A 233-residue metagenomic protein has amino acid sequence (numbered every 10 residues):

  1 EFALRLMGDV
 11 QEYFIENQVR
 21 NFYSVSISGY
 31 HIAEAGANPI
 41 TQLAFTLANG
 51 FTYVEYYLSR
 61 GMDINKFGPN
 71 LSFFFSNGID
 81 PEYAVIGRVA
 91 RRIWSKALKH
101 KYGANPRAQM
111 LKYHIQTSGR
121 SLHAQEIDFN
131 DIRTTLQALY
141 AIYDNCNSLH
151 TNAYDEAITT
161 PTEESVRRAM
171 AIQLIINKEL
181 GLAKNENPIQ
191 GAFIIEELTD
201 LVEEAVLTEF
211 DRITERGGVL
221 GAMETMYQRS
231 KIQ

Functional and structural regions predicted by a protein language model:
E1-N77, E82-Y83, K101, M110-H114 (+3 more regions): Catalytic alpha/beta active-site cores
F2, Q42-N49, I79-K96, N130-Q137 (+1 more regions): Structured ligand/cofactor/substrate-binding pocket environments in proteins
L6-M7, P106, A157: Catalytic or ion-translocation cores adjacent to nucleophile or general acid/base/metal-coordination motifs in diverse
E12-F22, T52-P69, R92-Q109, A124-Q125 (+4 more regions): Secondary-structure transition/capping motifs at alpha-helix termini and the adjoining loop/turn into the next element
S24-S26, S72-F75, K112-I115, N130-D131 (+7 more regions): Structured core elements
I32-N38, F74-E82, Q116-D128, T134 (+3 more regions): Short beta-alpha connecting loops at secondary-structure transitions that line or flank enzyme active sites
Q42, N65-N70, I86, N105-K112 (+5 more regions): Secondary-structure capping and boundary motifs in well-ordered enzyme cores
A171-L174, K178-Q233: Flexible, glycine-rich loop/tail regions that form catalytic "lids" or insertion modules at the edges of active sites
